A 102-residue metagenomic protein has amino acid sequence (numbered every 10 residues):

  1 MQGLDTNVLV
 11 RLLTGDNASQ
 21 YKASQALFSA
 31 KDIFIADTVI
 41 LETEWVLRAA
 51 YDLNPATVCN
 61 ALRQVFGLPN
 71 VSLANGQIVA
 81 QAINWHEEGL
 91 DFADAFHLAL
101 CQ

Functional and structural regions predicted by a protein language model:
M1-I35, A50-N60: Short, well-structured N-terminal submotif of metal-dependent ribonuclease cores
D5, E42, D94: Acidic active-site catalytic centers that drive phospho-/nucleotidyl reactions and related ester hydrolyses
V10-L12, L47-Y51, F66-P69, H86: Short amphipathic alpha-helical interaction patches enriched in hydrophobic/aromatic residues with interspersed Lys/Arg
Q25, E44, R48, R63-F66 (+1 more regions): Amphipathic alpha-helical segments within well-ordered protein domains
D37-W45: Short, conserved active-site loops that position catalytic residues or coordinate cofactors/metal ions across diverse
L68-Q102: Active-site neighborhoods of divalent-metal-dependent phosphate/nucleic-acid chemistry enzymes
